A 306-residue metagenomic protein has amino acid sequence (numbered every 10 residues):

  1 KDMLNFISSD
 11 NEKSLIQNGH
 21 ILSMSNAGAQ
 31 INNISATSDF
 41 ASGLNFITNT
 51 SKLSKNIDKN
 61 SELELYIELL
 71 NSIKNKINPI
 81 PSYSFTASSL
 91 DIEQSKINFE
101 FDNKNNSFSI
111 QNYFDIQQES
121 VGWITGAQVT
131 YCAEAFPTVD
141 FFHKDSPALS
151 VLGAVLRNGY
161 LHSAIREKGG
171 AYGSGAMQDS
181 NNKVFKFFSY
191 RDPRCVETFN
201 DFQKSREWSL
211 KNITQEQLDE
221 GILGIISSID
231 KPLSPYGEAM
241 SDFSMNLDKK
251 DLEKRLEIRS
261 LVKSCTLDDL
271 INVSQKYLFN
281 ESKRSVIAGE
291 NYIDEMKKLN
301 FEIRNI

Functional and structural regions predicted by a protein language model:
K1, F85, D91-E93, F99-A164 (+1 more regions): His/Glu-based metal-binding/catalytic segments typifying zinc-dependent metallopeptidases
K1-Y113, K168-I306: Charge-rich, well-structured scaffold segments of protease-associated domains
